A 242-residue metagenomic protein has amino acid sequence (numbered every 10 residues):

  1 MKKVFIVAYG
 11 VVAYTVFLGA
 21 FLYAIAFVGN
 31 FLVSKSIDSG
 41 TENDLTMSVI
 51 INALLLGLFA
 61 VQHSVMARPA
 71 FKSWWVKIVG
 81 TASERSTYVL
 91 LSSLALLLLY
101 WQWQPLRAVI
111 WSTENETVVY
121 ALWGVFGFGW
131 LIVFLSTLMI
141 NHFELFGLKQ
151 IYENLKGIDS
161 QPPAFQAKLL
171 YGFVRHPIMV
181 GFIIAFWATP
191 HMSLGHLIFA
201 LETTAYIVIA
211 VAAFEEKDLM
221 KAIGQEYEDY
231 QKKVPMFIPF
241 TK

Functional and structural regions predicted by a protein language model:
M1-Y14, R85: Alpha-helical transmembrane segments and their helix-start/interface "positive-inside/aromatic belt" motifs in integral
Y14-V33: Alpha-helical transmembrane segments of multi-pass membrane proteins
Y23-A26, T46, L55, I132 (+2 more regions): Hydrophobic transmembrane alpha-helices
N30-E42, K72-V76, Q104-N115: Membrane-interface helix termini and inter-helical loops of multi-pass transporters
S39-M47, W74-L91, K156-S160: Juxtamembrane helix-capping/reentrant segments at transmembrane boundaries
N43-G57, V118-T137: Alpha-helical transmembrane segments
V61-I78: Membrane-helix interface/capping segments
L148-P162: Juxtamembrane inter-helical linkers in multi-pass membrane proteins
